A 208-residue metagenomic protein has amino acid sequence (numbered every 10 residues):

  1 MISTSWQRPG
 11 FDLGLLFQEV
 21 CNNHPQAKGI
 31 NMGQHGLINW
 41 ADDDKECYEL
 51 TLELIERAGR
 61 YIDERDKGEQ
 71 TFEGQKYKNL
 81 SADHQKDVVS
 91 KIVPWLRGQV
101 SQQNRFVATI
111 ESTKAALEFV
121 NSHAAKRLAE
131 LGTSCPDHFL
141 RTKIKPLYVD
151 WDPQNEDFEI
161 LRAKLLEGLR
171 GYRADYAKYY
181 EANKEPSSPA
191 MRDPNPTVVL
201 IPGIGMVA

Functional and structural regions predicted by a protein language model:
M1-A208: Glycine-rich flexible loops
